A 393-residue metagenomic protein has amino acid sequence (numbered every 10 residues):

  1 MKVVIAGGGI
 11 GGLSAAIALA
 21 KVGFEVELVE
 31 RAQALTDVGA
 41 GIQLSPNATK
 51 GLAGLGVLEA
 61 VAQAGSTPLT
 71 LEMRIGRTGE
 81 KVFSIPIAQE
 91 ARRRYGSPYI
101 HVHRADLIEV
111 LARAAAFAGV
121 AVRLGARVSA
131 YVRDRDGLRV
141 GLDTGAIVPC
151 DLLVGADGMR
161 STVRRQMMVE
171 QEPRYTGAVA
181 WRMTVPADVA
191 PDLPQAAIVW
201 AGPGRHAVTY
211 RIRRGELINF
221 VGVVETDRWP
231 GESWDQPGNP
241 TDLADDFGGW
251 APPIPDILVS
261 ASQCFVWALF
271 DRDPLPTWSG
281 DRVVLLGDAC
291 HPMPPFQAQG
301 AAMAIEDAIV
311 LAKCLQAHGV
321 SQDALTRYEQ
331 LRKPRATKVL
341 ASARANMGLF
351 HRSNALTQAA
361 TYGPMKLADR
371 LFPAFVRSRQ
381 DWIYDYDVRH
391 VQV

Functional and structural regions predicted by a protein language model:
M1, Q63, G79, D256 (+3 more regions): C-terminal helical "tail/cap" subdomain of flavin- and related membrane-associated enzymes
M1-V3, A20, S45-T184, D227-T241 (+1 more regions): Conserved N-terminal helical subregion
K2, E25, L217: Residues at the starts of beta-strands that form the adenosine-phosphate
A6-K21, E25, V29-A32, V154-G155 (+3 more regions): Conserved mid-domain beta->alpha element of the FAD-binding
A60, A187-L193, G215, W229 (+2 more regions): Short helix-loop capping/hinge motifs at secondary-structure junctions, enriched in acidic/polar residues
S161, A180-R182, R205-V208, C290-H291: Histidine-centered metal-chelating micro-motifs
Q195-P230, P240-G248, L269: Active-site substrate-recognition segment that forms the wall of the catalytic cavity or substrate channel
S233-F265, S321: Flavin-binding catalytic cores
